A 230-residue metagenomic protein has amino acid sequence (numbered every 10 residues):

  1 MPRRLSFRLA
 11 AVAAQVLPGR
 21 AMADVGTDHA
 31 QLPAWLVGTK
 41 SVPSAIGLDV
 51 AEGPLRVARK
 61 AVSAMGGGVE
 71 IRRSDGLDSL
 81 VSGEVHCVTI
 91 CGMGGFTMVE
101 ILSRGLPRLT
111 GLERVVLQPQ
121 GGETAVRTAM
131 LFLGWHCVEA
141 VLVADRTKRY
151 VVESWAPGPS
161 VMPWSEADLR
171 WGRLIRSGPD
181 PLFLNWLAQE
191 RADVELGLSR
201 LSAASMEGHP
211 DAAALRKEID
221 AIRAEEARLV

Functional and structural regions predicted by a protein language model:
M1-R20, A34: S-adenosyl-L-methionine
P2-F7, D78-S79, E84, F96-V230: Class I S-adenosyl-L-methionine
G19-D28: Conserved class I S-adenosyl-L-methionine
H29-S41: Conserved SAM-binding loop of SAM-dependent methyltransferases across substrates and taxa, primarily the Class I
S44-D49: Conserved SAM-binding motif I beta-strand of class I
A51-G53: Conserved SAM/SAH-binding beta-strand->alpha-helix loop
R56-G83: S-adenosyl-L-methionine
E84-G92: Short SAM/SAH-binding signature in class I
